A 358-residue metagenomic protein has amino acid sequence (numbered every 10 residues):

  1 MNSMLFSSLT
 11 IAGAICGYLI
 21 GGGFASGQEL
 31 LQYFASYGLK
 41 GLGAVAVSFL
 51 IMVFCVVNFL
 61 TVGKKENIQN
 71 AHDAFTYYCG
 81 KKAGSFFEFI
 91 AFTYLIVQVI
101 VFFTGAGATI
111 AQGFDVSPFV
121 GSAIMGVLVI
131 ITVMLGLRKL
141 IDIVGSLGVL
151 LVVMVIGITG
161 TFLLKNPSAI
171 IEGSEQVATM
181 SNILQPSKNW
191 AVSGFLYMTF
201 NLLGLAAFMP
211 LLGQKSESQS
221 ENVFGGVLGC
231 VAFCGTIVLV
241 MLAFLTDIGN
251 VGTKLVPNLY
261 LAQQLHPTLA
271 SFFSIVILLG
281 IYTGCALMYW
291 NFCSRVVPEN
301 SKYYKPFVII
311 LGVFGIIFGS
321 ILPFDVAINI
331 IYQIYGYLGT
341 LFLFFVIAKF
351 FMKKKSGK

Functional and structural regions predicted by a protein language model:
N2-M4, S36-L42, K65-Y94, Q112-P118 (+3 more regions): Transmembrane-helix boundary/entry motifs in multi-pass membrane transporters
L5-L9, Y33-L60, F224-V238, Q333-F344: Extracellular loop-to-transmembrane helix junctions
F6-A25, A44, A91-L95, V99 (+3 more regions): Hydrophobic, membrane-embedded alpha-helices of multi-pass small-molecule transporters
G22, F92, I96, V129 (+2 more regions): Hydrophobic alpha-helical segments and their helix-loop junctions in multi-pass secondary transporters
V45-V56, V99, L150-F162, F224-G249 (+1 more regions): Selective recognition of specific alpha-helical transmembrane segments in multi-pass small-molecule
H72-Y78, F102-S122, G213-C234, L287-I310: Helix-loop-helix connectors at the membrane interface of multi-pass transporters/channels
A106-A108, S117-M125, T132-K165, I328-V346: Membrane-interface loop-to-helix entry segments
V177-I183, F244-P267: Membrane-interface interhelical connector segments
